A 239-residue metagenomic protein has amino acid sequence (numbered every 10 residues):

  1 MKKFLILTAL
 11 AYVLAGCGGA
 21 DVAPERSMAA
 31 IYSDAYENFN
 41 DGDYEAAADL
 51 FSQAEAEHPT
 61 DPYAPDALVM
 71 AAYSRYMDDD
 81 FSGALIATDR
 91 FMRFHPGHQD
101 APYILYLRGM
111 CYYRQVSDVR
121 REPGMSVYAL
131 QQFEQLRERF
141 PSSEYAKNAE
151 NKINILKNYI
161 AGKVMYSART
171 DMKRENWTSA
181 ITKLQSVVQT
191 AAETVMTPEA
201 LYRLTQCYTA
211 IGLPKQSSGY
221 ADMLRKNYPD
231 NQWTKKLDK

Functional and structural regions predicted by a protein language model:
K2-T8: Sec-dependent signal peptide recognition, specifically the positively charged N-region followed immediately by
L5, G16-K239: Acidic, polar-rich low-complexity tracts and alpha-helical solenoid repeat scaffolds
A9-L14: Hydrophobic core
